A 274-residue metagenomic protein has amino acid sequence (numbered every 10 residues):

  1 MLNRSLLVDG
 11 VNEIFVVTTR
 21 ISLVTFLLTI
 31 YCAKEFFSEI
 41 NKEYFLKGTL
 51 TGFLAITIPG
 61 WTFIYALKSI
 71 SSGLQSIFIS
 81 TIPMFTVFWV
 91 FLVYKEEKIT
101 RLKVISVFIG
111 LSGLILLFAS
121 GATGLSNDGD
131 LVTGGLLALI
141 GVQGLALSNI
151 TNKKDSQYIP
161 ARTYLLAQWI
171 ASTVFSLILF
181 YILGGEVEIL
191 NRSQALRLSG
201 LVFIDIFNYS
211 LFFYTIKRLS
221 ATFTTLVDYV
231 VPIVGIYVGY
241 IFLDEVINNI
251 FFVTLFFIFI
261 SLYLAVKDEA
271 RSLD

Functional and structural regions predicted by a protein language model:
M1, L28, T86-L92, G124-L183 (+1 more regions): Transmembrane alpha-helical segments that form core, pore/gating elements of small-molecule transporters/exporters
L6, V16, A66, F78 (+7 more regions): Hydrophobic/aromatic residues within transmembrane alpha-helices of multi-pass small-molecule transporters
D9-T18, I40-F45, A119-G144, Y181-S199 (+1 more regions): Juxtamembrane helix-entry segments on the extracytoplasmic side of multipass membrane proteins
T18-T19, I56, G60, Q75-T81 (+2 more regions): Helix-helix packing/entry segments at the starts of transmembrane helices
L28, W89, R101-G121, S176 (+3 more regions): Hydrophobic transmembrane alpha-helices of multi-pass small-molecule transport proteins
T29-Q75, I79, I115-L116, L201-L219: Specific transmembrane alpha-helical segments of multi-pass solute transporters/efflux pumps, especially DMT/EamA
E43-T51, I99-L111, I159-A167: Cytoplasmic-side transmembrane-helix entry/capping segments in multi-pass membrane proteins
G48-G52, I64, S76, V107 (+6 more regions): Residue-level signature of transmembrane alpha-helical cores of multipass secondary-active transporters and flippases
